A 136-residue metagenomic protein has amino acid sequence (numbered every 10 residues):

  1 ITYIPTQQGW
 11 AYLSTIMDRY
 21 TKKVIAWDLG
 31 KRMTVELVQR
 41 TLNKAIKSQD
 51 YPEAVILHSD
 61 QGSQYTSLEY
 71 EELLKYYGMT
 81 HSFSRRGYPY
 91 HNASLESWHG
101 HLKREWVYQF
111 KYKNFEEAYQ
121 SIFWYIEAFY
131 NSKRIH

Functional and structural regions predicted by a protein language model:
I1-H136: Charged DNA-binding/catalytic regions of mobile-element recombinases
